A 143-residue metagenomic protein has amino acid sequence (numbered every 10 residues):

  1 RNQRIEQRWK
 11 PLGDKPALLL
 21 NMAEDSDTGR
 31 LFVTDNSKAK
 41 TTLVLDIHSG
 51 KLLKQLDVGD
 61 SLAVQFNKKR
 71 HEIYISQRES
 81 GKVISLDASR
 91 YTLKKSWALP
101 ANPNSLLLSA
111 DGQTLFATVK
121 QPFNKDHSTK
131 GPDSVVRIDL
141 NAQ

Functional and structural regions predicted by a protein language model:
R1-Q143: Predominantly soluble domains enriched in secretory-pathway, periplasmic, or organellar proteins
